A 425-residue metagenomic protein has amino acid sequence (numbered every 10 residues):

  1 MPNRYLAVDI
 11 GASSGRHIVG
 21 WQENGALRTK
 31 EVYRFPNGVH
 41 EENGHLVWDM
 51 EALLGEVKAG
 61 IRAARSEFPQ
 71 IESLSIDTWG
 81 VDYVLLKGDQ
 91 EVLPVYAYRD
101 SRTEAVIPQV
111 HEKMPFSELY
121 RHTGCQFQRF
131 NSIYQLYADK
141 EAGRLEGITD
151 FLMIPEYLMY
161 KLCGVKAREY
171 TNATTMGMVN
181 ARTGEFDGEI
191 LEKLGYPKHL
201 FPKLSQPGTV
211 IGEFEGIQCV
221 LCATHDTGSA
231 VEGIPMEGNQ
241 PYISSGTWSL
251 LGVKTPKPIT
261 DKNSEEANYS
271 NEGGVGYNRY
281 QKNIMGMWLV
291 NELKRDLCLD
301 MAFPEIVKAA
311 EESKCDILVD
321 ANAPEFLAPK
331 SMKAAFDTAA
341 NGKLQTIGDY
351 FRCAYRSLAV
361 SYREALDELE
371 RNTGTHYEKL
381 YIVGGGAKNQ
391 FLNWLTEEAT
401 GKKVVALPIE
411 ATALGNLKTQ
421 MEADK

Functional and structural regions predicted by a protein language model:
M1-L93, R121, G147, G216-C219 (+2 more regions): N-terminal glycine/serine-rich phosphate-binding loop of ATP-dependent small-molecule kinases, especially carbohydrate
M1-P2, T175-T183, T209-G212, G216-L221: Nucleotide/phosphate-binding catalytic cleft detector across ATP-hydrolyzing and phosphate-transferring enzymes
L6-A7, H111-T123, Y137-T149, M153 (+6 more regions): Active-site core segments that coordinate phosphate-bearing ligands/cofactors across diverse enzyme families
G15-G20, D82-L86, G177, S229-G233 (+1 more regions): Short beta-strand scaffold segments in enzyme catalytic cores
E42, R62, S66-Y98, T123-F130 (+2 more regions): Short beta-strand-loop/turn "lid" adjacent to the catalytic site in phosphate-handling enzymes
D77-D82, P207-G208, S245-W248, K379-A387: Glycine-rich beta-strand-to-loop/alpha-helix junction loops that act as flexible
Y96, D100-K113: Short alpha-helix plus adjacent loop in nuclease-associated cores
